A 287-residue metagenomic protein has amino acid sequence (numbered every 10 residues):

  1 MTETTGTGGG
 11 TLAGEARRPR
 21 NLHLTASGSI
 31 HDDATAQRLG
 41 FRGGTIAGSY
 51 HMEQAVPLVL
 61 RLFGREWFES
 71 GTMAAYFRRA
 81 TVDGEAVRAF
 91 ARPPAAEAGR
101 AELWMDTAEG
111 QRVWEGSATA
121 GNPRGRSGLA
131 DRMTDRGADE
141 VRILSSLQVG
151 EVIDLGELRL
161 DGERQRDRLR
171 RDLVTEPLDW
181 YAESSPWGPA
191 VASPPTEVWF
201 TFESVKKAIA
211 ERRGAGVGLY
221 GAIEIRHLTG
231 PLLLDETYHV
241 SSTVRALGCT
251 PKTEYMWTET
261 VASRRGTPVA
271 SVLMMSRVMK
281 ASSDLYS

Functional and structural regions predicted by a protein language model:
M1-R20, V82-V152, T229-S287: HotDog/MaoC-like acyl-thioester-processing domains
T2-S70, P123-A222, S283-S287: Hot-dog-fold acyl-thioester-processing enzymes
A55-L58, S70-A89: Long, hydrophobic/aromatic-enriched structural stretches that serve as scaffold segments
G71-M73, G221, E254, T258: Structural beta-strand/beta-sheet cores of well-ordered domains, especially the beta-sheet scaffolds that support
T72-F77, A222-T229: Short structured motifs
